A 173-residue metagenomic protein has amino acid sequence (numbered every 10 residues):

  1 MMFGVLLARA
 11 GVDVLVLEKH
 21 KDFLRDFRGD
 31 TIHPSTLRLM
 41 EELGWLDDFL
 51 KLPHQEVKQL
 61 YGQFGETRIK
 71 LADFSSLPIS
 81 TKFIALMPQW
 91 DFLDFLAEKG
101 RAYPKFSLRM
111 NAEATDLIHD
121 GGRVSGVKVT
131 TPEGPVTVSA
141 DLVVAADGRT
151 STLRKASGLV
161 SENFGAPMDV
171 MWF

Functional and structural regions predicted by a protein language model:
F3, A8-A10, A102-P104: Conserved dinucleotide-binding and phosphotransfer motif residues
L6-R28: Glycine-rich FAD pyrophosphate-binding loop
H33-K99, I118-G121: Active-site-adjacent segment of FAD-dependent monooxygenases/related oxidoreductases
Q89-W90, R149-F173: Central beta-strand plus flanking loop segment that forms part of the substrate or channel wall within the catalytic
M110-S125: A conserved short coil-to-beta-strand element within the FAD-binding core of flavoproteins
N111-T115, T131-P132, R149: Conserved SAM/SAH-binding loop
P132-L142, A146: Core beta-strand elements of the Rossmann-like FAD/NAD(P) dinucleotide-binding domain in flavoenzyme oxidoreductases
